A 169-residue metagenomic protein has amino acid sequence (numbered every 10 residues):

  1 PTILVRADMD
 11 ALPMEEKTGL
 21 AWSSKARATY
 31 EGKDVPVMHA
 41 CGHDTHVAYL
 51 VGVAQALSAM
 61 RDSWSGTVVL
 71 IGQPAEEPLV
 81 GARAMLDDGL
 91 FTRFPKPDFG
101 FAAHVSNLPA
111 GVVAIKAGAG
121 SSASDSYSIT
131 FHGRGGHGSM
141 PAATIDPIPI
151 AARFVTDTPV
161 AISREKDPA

Functional and structural regions predicted by a protein language model:
R6, Y49, A102: Structural signature of FAD isoalloxazine-binding scaffolds in flavoprotein oxidoreductases
M9-L20: Short, solvent-exposed beta-strand-terminating loops
L12, S23-M38, D44-T45, L57 (+1 more regions): Histidine/acidic-residue-rich, glycine-tolerant segments that coordinate divalent metal ions
K17-G19, G52, V113: Hydrophobic alpha-helical membrane-insertion segments
V47-A54: DPxDG-like acidic metal-binding loop motif
